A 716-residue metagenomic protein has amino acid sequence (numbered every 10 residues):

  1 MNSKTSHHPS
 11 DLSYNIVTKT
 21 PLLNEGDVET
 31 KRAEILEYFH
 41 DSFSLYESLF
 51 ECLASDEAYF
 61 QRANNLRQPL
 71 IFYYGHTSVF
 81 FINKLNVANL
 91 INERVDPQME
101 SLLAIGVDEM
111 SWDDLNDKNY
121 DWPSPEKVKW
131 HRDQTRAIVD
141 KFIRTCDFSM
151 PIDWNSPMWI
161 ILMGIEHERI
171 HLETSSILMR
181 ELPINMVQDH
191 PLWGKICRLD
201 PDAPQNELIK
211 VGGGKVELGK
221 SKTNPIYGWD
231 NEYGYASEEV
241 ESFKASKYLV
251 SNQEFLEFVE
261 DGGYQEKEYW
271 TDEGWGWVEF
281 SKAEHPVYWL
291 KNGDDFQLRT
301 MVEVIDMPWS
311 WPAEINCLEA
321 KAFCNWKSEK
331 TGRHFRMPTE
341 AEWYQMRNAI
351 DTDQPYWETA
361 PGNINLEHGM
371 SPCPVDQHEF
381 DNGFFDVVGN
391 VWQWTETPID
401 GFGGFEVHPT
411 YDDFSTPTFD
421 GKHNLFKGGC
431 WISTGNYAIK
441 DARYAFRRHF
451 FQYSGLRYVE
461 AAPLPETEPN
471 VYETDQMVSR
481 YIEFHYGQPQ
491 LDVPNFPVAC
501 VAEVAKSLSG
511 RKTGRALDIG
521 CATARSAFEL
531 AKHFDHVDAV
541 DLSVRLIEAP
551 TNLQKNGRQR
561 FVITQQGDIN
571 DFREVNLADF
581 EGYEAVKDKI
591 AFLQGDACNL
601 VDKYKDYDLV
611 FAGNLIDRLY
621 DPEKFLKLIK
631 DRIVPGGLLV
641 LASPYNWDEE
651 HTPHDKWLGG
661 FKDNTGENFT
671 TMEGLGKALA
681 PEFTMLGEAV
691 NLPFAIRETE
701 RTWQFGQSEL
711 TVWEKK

Functional and structural regions predicted by a protein language model:
N2-Q68, G75-V79, V87-I138, F142-T145 (+11 more regions): Disulfide-stabilized, aromatic/cysteine-rich ligand-recognition loop
G164, E168-I170, L178-L199, P204-G228 (+4 more regions): Functional-site microenvironments in short loops/helix caps that host divalent-cation chemistry
L491-T513: Conserved alpha-helix/loop element of class I SAM-dependent methyltransferases that forms part of the SAM/SAH-binding
N552-C598: S-adenosyl-L-methionine
Q566-I569, T652-A689: Conserved Class I S-adenosyl-L-methionine
C598-V610: A short acidic, Gly/Pro-enriched loop at the edge of an enzyme's catalytic core that lines a small-molecule cofactor
E623-P635: A short glycine-rich, Lys/Arg-flanked "PGG" loop and its adjoining helix->strand segment in the class I
G636-P644: Conserved beta-strand signature within the Rossmann-like core of class I S-adenosyl-L-methionine
